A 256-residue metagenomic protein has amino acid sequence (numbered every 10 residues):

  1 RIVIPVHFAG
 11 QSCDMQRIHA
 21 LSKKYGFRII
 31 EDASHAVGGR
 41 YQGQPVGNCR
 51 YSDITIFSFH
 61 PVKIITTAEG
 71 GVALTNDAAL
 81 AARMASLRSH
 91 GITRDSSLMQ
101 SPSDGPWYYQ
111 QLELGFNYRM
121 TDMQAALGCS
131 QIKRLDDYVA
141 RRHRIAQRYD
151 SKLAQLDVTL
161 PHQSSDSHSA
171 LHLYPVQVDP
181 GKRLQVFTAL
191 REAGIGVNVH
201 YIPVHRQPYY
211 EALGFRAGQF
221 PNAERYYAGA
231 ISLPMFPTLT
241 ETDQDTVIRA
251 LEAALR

Functional and structural regions predicted by a protein language model:
I2-I18, F27-S58, I64: Conserved PLP phosphate-binding loop immediately N-terminal to the Schiff-base lysine helix in PLP-dependent enzymes
I2-V6, Q11-H19, K24, R40 (+1 more regions): PLP-dependent aminotransferase class I/II
S22-K23, N48-Y51, T66-A68, E224-R225: Short hydrophobic "helix-edge" motifs at membrane interfaces and signal-peptide entry regions
E31-D32, E69, D122, P234: Acidic active-site catalytic centers that drive phospho-/nucleotidyl reactions and related ester hydrolyses
R50-R94: Active-site PLP attachment segment
